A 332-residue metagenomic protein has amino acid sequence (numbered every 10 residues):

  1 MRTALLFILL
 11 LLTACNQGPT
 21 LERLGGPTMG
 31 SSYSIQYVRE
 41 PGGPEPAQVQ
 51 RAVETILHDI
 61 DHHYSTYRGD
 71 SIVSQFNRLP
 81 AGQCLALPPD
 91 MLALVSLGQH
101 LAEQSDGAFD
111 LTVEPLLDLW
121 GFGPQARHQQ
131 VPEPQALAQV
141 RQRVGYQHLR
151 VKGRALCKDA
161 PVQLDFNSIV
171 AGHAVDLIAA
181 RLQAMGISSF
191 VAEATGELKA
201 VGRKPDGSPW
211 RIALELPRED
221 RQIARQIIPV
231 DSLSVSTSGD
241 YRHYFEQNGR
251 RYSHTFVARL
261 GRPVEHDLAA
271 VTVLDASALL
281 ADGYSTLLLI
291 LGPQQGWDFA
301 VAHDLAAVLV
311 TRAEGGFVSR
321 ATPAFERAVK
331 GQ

Functional and structural regions predicted by a protein language model:
M1-R2, N16: N-terminal hydrophobic targeting signals that begin at the initiator methionine
A4-T13: Bacterial N-terminal signal peptides
A14-Q332: Mature catalytic core of soluble alpha/beta enzymes
